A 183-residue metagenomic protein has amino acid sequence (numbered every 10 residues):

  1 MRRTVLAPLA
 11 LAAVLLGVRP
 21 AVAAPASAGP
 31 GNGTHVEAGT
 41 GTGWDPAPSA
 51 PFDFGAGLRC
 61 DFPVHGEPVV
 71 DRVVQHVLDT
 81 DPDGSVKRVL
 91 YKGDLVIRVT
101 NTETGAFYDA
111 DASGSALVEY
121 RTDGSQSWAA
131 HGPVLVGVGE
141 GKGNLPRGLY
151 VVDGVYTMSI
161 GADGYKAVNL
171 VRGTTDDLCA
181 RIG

Functional and structural regions predicted by a protein language model:
M1-P25: Secretory targeting and sorting signals
A26-G183: Beta-strand-enriched cores of mature, soluble protein domains
